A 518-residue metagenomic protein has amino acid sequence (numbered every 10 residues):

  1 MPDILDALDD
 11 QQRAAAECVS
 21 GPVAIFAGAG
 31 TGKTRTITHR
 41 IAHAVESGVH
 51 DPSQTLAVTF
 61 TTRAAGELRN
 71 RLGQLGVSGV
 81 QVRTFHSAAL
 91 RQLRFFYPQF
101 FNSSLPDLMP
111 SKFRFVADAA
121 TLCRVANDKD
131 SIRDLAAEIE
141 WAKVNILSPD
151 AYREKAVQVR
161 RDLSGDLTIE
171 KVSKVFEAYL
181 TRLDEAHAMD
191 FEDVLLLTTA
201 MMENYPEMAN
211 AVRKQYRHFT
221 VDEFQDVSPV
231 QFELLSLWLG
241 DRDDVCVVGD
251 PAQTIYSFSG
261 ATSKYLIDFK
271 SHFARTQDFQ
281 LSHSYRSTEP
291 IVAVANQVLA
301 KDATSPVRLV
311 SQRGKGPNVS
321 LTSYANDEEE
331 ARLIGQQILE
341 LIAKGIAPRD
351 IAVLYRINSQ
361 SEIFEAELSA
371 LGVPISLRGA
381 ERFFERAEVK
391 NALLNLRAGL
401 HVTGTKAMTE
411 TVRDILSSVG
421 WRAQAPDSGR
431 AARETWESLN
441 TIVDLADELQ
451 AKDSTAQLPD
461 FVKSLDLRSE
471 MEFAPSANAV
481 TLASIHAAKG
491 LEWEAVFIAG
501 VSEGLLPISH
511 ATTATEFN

Functional and structural regions predicted by a protein language model:
M1-N102, P106, A186, N210 (+1 more regions): P-loop NTPase Walker
P2-A7, H43, P229-Y324, L394: Conserved RecA-like helicase ATPase core segment that couples NTP binding/hydrolysis to strand translocation
D6-E17, G21-A29, T36, L56-A57 (+5 more regions): Conserved helicase NTPase motor core
C18-V19, Q99-E192, Y216, D278-Q280 (+2 more regions): ATP-hydrolysis module of ASCE/P-loop NTPase motor domains, specifically the Walker B Asp-Glu catalytic pair
I25, A29-I37, I41, A274-Q277 (+6 more regions): Helicase P-loop NTPase motor core
V49-Q54, Q74-V80, F95-L108, D118-D130 (+10 more regions): Short, polar/flexible loop-turn hinges at active-site or ligand-entry regions and domain interfaces
G79-Q92, V373-L394: Conserved beta-strand -> loop -> alpha-helix junction used to position metal-binding or nucleic-acid-contacting
G165, S361-V373, E385-N518: Conserved helicase C-terminal RecA-like lobe
